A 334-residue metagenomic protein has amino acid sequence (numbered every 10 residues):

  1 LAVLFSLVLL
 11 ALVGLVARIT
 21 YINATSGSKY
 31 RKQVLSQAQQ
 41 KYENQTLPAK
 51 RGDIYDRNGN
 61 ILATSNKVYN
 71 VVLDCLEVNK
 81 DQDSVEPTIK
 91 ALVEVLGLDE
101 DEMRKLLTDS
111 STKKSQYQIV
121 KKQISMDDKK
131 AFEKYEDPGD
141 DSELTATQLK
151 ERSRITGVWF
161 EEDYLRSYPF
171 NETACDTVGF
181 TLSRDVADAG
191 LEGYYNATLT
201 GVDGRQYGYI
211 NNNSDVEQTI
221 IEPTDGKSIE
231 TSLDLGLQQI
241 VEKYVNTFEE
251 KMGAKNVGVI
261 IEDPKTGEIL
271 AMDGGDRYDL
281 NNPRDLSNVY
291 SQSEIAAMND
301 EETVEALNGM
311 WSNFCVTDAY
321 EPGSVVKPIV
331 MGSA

Functional and structural regions predicted by a protein language model:
L1-Q292, A319: Periplasmic/cell-envelope proteins involved in peptidoglycan metabolism and beta-lactam response
N66, G323-M331: Active/ligand-binding-proximal structured segments within catalytic/core domains that scaffold catalytic residues
D176, V330-S333: Alpha-helical scaffold segments in soluble metabolic enzymes
D215-T219, M298-N308: Active-site-adjacent bridging/hinge elements
I229-T231, N256, S293, E305-V326: Short active-site loop at a secondary-structure junction that contains or immediately precedes the catalytic residue(s)
N246-T247, G332-A334: Short glycine/serine- and small hydrophobic-enriched flexible loop segments
